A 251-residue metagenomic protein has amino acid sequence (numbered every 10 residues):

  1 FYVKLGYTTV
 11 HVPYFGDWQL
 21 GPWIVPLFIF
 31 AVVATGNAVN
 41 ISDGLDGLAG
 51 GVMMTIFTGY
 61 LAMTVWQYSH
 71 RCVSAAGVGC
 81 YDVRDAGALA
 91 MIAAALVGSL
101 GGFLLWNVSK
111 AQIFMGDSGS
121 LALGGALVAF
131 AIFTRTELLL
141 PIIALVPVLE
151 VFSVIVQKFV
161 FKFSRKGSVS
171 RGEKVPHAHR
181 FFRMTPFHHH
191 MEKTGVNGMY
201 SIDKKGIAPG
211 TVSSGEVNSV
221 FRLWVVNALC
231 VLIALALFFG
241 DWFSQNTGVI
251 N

Functional and structural regions predicted by a protein language model:
F1-G6, Q19-I41, D46-N251: Alpha-helical transmembrane segments
V10-W18: Membrane interface segments of multi-pass transport proteins and intramembrane proteases
